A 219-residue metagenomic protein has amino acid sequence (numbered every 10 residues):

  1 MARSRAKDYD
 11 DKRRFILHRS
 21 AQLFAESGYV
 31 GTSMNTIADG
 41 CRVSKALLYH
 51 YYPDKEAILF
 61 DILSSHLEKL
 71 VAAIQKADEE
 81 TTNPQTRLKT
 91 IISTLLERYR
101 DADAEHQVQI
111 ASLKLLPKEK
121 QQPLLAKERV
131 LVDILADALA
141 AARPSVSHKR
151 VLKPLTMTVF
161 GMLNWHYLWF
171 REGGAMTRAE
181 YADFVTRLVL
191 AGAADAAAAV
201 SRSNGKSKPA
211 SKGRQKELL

Functional and structural regions predicted by a protein language model:
M1, E97, D101, V132-A141 (+2 more regions): C-terminal peripheral helix-coil segments that are non-catalytic and often amphipathic
A2, F15, R19, L23-A57 (+1 more regions): Helix-turn-helix
K12-S20, I37, I62-I74, L135: Generic hydrophobic, amphipathic alpha-helix propensity
E26-V30, E80-T81, A102, S145: Short coil/turn segments at alpha/beta junctions that flank glycine-rich nucleotide-binding fingerprints
D61, Q75-D101, L155-T156: Hydrophobic alpha-helical connector segments
E68-V71, K118-P144, K153-M157, E180-D183: Amphipathic alpha-helical packing segments from all-alpha helical-bundle domains
R87, R100-E119, L168-W169: Amphipathic alpha-helical segments used for helix-helix packing
Q107-A111, H148, R171, V200-R202: Short, hydrophobic secondary-structure boundary micro-motifs
